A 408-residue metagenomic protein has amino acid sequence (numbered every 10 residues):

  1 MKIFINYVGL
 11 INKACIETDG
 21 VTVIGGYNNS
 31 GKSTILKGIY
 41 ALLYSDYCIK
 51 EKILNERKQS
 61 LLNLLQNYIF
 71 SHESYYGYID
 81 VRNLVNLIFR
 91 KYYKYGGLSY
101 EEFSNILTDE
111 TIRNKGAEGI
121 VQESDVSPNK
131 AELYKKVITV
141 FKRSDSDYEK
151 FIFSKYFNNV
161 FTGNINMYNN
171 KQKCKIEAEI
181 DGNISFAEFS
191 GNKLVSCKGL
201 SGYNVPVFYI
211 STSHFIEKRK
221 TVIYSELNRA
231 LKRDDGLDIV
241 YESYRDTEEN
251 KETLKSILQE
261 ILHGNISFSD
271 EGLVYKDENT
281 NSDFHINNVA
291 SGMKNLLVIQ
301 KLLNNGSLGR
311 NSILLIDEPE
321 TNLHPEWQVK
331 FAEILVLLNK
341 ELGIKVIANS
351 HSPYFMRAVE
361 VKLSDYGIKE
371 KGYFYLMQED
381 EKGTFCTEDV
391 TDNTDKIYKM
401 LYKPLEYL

Functional and structural regions predicted by a protein language model:
M1-I49, V274-E406: Switch/communication elements of ASCE P-loop NTPase nucleotide-binding domains
F4, S45-N311, F385-L408: Phosphate-coordinating catalytic segments in nucleotide- and nucleic-acid-processing enzymes
